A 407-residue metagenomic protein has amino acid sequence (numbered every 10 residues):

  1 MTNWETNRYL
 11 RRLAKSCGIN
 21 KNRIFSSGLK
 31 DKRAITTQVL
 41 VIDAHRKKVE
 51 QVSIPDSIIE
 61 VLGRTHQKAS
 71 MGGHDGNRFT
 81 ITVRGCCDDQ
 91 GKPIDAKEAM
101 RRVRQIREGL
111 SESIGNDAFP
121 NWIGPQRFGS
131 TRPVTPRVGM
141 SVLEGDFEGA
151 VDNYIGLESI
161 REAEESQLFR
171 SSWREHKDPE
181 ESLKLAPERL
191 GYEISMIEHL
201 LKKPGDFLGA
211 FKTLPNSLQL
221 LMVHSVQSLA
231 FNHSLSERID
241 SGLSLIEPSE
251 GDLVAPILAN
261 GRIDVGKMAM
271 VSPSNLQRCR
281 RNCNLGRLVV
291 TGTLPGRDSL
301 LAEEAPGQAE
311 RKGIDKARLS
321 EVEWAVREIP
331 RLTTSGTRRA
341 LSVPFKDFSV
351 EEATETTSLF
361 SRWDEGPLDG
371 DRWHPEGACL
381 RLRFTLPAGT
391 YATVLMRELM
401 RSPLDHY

Functional and structural regions predicted by a protein language model:
M1-Y407: Non-catalytic, substrate/partner-engaging modules appended to enzymatic cores
